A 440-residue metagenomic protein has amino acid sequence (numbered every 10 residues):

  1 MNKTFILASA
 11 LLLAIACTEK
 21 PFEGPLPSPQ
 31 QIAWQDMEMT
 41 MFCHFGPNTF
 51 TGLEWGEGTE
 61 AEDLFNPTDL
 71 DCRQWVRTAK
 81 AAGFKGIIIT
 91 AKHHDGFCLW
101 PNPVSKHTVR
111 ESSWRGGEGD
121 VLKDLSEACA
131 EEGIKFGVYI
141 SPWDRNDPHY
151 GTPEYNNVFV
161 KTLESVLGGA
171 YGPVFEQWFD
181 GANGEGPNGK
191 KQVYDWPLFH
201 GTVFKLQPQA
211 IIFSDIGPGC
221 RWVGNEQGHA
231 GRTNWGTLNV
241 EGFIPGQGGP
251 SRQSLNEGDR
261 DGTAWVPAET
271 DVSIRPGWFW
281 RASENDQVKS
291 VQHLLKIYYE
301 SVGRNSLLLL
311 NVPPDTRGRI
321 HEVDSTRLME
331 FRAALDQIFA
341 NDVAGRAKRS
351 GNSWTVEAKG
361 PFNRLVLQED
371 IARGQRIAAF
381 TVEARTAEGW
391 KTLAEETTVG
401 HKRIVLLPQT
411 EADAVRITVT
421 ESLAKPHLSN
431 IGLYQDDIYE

Functional and structural regions predicted by a protein language model:
N2-A8: Sec-dependent signal peptide recognition, specifically the positively charged N-region followed immediately by
A10-C17: Hydrophobic h-region of N-terminal signal peptides that target proteins for export in Gram-negative bacteria
T18-Q409, T418-D437: Mature catalytic domains of secreted/periplasmic carbohydrate-active enzymes
A412-A414: Extracellular Ig-like/FN3 beta-sandwich strand-entry sites
E440: Conserved catalytic region of serine esterases and O-acyltransferases that act on ester linkages in lipids
